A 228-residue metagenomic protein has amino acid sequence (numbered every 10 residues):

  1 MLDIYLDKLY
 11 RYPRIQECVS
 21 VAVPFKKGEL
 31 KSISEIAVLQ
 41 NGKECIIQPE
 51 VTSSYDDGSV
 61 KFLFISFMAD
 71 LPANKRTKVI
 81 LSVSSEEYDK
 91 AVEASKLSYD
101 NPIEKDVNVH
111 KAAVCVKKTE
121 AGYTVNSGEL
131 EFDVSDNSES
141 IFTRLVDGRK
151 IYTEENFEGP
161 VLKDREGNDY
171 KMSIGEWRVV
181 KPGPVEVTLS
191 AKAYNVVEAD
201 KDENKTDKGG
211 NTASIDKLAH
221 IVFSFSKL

Functional and structural regions predicted by a protein language model:
M1-Y123, S135-N137, L145-D147, K163 (+1 more regions): Alpha-mannosidase-like glycoside hydrolase catalytic domains involved in N-glycan trimming, generalizing to other
N108-S140, V146-L228: Extended, loop-rich substrate-binding clefts of extracytoplasmic carbohydrate-active enzymes
